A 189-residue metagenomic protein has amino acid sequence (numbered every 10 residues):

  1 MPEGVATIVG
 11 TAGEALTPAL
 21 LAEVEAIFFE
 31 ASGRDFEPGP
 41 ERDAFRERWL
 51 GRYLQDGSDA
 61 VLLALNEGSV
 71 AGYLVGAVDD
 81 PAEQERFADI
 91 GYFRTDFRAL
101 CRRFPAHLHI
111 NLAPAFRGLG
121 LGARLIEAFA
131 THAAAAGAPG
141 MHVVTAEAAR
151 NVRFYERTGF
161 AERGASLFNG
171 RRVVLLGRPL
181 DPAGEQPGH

Functional and structural regions predicted by a protein language model:
M1-A19, E30, P182-H189: Conserved N-terminal entry element of GNAT/NAT acetyltransferase domains
A22-P40, R52-Y53: Helix-loop element at the rim of GNAT/NAT acetyltransferase active sites that forms part of the acceptor-substrate
P38-V61, N66, V75: Active-site rim helix/loop that mediates acceptor-substrate recognition in acyltransferases
S69-G72, R150: Glycine-rich acetyl-CoA-binding "A-motif" of GNAT/NAT acetyltransferases
V75-I110: Conserved acyl-donor/pantetheine-binding loop and adjacent beta-alpha core of acyl/acetyltransferases and related
F93, P139, T145-V152, E156-T158 (+1 more regions): C-terminal "cap" of GNAT-fold acetyltransferases
F104-A106, I110, H132-A146: Conserved GNAT acetyl-CoA-binding A-motif
H109, G118-H132, E156-R157: Conserved acetyl-CoA-binding loop-helix of GNAT-fold acetyltransferases
